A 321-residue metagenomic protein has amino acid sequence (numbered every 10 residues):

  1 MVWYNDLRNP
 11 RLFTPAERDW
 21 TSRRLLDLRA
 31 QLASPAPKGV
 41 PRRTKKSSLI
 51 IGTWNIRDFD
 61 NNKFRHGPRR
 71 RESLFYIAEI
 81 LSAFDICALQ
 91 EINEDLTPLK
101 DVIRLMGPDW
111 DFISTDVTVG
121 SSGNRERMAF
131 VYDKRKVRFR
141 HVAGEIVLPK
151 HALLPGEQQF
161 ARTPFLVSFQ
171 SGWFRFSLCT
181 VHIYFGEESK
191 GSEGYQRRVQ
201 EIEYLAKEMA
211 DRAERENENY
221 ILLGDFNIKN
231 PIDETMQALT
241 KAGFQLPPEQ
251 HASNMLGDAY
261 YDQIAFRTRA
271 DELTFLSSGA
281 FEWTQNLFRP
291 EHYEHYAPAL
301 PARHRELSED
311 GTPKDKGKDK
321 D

Functional and structural regions predicted by a protein language model:
M1-A36, L96, D211-E218, I228-D321: Metal-dependent phosphoester-hydrolase catalytic domains
M1-I86, Q90, D101-M106, D111 (+1 more regions): N-terminal catalytic scaffold of extracellular/periplasmic and nuclease hydrolases that process anionic headgroups
W20, R24-L25, A88, I92-N93 (+1 more regions): Structured beta-strand-rich core segments of catalytic domains in phosphoester-bond hydrolases
S48-N61, H141-E145, R175-F185: Active-site-proximal beta-strand elements of phosphoester/diester hydrolases
I51-I56, I80-K100, V131, V167 (+3 more regions): Active-site beta-strand/loop signature of hydrolases that rely on acidic residues for catalysis
I56-R71, A152-L154, E187-R197: Acidic/histidine-rich helix-loop elements that form or flank divalent-metal/phosphate-binding sites at the catalytic
S73, I77, D95-V102, R127 (+5 more regions): Stable alpha-helical elements in mature extracytoplasmic
F169-G257: Extracytoplasmic, non-cytosolic globular domains
